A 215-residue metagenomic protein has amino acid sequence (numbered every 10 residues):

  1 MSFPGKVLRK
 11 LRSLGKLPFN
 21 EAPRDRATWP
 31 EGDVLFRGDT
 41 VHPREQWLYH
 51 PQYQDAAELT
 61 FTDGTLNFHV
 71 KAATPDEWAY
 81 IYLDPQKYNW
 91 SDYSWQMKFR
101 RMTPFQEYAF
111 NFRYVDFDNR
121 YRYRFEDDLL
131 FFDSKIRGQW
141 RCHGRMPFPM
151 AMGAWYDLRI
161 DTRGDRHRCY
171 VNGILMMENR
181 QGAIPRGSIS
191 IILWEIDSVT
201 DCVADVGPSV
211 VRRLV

Functional and structural regions predicted by a protein language model:
F3-Y53: Extracellular carbohydrate-recognition regions
P23, T40, A204-V211: Extracellular beta-strand elements of beta-rich domains used for carbohydrate recognition/degradation or cell-matrix
H69-I136: Secretory/extracellular carbohydrate-interaction modules and structurally similar beta-sandwich "look-alikes"
Y80-K87, G144-M150, N179, E195: Beta-strand-rich interaction surfaces with strong enrichment in secreted/lumenal proteins
W95-M97, G153-R163, H167-V171: Short tryptophan-centered beta-strand motifs in secreted/extracellular beta-sheet-rich domains of glycan-recognition
I136-R159: Short, aromatic/His-centered strand-loop micro-motif at the edge of beta-sheets
N179-P208: Flexible glycan-contacting loops in extracellular carbohydrate-active proteins
